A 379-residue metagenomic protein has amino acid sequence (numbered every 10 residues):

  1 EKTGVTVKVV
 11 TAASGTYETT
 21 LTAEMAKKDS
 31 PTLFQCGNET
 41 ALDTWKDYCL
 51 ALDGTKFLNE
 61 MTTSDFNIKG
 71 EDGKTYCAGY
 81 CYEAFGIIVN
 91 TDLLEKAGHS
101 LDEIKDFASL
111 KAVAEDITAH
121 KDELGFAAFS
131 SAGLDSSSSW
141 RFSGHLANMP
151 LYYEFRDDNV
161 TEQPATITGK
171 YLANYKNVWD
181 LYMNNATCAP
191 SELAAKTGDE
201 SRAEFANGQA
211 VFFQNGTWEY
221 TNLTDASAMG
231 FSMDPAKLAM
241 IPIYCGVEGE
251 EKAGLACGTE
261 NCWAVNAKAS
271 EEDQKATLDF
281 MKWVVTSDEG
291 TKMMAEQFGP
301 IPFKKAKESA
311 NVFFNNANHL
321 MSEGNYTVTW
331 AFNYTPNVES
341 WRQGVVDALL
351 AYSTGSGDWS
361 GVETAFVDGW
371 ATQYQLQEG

Functional and structural regions predicted by a protein language model:
K2-T63, D92-G98, K105, E204 (+3 more regions): Extracytoplasmic "Venus flytrap"/periplasmic binding protein-like
T6, E95, D288-T291, S322-G379: Conserved C-terminal helix/tail region of periplasmic/extracytoplasmic solute-binding proteins
A23-E24, P31-T32, L58-L94, A127 (+2 more regions): A structural signal for short loop-to-beta-strand junctions that line the ligand-binding cleft of periplasmic/secreted
G37-V89, R141, H145, P235-P242: Hinge/lid segment of periplasmic solute-binding proteins
D53-F66, E103, G133, L151-N177 (+4 more regions): Short, solvent-exposed loop/beta-turn-alpha elements that line the ligand-binding surface or hinge of extracytoplasmic
Y76-Y80, F85, K111-P164, A210: Extracytoplasmic/periplasmic solute-binding protein
E95-A97, T187, A228-Q297: Extracytoplasmic/periplasmic substrate-recognition and gating elements
A114-E115, V160-A195: Glycine-centered hinge/linker elements that transmit conformational signals in sensory and ligand-binding systems
